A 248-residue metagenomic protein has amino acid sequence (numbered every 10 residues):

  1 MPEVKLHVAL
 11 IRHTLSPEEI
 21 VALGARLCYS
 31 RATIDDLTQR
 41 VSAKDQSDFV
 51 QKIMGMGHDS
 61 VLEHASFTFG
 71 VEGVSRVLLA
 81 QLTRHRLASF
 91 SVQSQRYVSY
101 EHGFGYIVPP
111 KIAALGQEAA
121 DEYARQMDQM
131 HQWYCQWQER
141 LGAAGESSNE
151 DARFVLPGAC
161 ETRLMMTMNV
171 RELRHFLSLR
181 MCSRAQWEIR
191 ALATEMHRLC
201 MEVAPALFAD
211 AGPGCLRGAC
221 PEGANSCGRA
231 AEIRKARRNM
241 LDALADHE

Functional and structural regions predicted by a protein language model:
M1-E248: Family-specific signature for flavin-dependent thymidylate synthase
